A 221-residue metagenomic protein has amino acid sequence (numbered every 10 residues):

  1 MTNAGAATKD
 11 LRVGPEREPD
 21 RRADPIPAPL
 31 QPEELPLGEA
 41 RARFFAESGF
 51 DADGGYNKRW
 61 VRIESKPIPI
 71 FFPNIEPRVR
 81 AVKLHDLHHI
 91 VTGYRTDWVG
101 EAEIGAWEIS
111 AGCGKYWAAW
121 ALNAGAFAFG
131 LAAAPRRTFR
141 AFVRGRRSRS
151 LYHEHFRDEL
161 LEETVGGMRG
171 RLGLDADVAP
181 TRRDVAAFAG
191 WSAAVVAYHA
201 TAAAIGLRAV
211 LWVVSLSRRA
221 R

Functional and structural regions predicted by a protein language model:
T2-G5, D10-G14, E18-P25, R146-R221: Sequence termini and other peripheral, non-core segments
E18, A23-G166, D177: Core of folded catalytic or high-affinity ligand/protein-binding domains in predominantly eukaryotic proteins
